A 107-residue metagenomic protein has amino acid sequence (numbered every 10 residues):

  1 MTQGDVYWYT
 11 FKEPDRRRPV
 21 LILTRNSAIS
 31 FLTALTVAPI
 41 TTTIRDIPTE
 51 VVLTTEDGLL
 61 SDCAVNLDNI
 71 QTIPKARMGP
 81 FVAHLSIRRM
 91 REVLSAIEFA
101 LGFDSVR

Functional and structural regions predicted by a protein language model:
D15-T55: Compact nucleic-acid interaction/catalytic patches
G58-R107: C-terminal terminal-subdomain/extension
